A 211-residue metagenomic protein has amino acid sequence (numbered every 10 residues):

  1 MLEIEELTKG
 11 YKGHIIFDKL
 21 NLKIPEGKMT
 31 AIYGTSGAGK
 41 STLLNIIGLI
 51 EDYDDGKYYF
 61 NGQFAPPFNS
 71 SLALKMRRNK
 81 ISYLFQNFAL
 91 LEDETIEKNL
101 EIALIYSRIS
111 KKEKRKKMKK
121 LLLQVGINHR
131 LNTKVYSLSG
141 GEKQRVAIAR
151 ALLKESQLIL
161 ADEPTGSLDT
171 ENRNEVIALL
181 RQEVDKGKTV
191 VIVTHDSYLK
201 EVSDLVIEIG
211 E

Functional and structural regions predicted by a protein language model:
G48: Helix-to-loop junction immediately C-terminal to a conserved catalytic motif
G56-A65: Conserved ABC transporter NBD signature motif
E94-E101: Short coil-to-helix segment of the ABC ATPase nucleotide-binding domain corresponding to the Q-loop/switch region
K134-L138, E142: Conserved ABC ATPase signature
L153-Q157: A short, proline-enriched helix->beta-strand linker immediately N-terminal to the Walker B motif in ABC-type P-loop
I159-D162: Catalytic Walker B motif of ABC-type/P-loop ATPase nucleotide-binding domains
